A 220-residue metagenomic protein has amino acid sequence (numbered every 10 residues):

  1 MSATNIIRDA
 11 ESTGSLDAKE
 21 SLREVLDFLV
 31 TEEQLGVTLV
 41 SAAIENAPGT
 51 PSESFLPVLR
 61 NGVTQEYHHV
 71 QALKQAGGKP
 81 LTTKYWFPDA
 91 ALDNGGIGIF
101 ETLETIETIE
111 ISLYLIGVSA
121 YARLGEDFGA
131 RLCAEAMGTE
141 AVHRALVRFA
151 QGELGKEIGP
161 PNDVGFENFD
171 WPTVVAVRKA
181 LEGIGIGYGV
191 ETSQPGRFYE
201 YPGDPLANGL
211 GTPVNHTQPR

Functional and structural regions predicted by a protein language model:
S2-R220: All-alpha RGS (Regulator of G-protein Signaling) helical domain and cognate RGS-like helical scaffolds
